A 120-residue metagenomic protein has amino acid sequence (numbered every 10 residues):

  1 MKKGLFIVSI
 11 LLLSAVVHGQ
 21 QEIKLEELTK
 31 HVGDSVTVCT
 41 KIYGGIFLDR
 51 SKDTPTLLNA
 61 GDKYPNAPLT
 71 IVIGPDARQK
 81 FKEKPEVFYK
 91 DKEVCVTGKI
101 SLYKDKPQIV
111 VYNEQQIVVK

Functional and structural regions predicted by a protein language model:
G4-S14: Sec-dependent N-terminal signal peptides
H18-K120: OB-fold and OB-like single-stranded nucleic-acid-recognition modules and their adjacent interaction interfaces
